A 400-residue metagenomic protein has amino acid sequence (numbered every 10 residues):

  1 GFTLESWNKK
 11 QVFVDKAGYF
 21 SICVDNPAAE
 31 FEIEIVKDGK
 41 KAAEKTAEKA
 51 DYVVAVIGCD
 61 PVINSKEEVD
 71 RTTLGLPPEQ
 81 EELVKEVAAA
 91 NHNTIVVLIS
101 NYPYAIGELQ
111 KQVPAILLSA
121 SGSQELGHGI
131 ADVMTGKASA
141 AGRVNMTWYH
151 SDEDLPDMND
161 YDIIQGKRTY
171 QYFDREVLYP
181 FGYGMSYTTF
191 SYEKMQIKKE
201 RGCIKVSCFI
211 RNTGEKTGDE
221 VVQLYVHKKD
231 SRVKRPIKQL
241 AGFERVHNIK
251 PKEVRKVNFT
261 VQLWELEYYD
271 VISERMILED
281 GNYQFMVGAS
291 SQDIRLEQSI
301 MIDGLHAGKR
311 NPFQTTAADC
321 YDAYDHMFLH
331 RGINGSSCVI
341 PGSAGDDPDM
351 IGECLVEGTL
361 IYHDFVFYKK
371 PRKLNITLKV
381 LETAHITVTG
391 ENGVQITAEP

Functional and structural regions predicted by a protein language model:
G1-K45, P78, R235-Q239, H247 (+2 more regions): Acidic/polar, compositionally biased interaction segments
F2, I237-N248, E391-P400: Solvent-exposed serine/threonine-rich low-complexity stretches and specific carbohydrate-binding patches
K9-D25, E30-I35, N282-Q284, M301-P400: Extracytoplasmic
D38-K111: Hydrophobic helix-and-loop "lid/oligomerization" segment in the mid-to-C-terminal part of catalytic domains
I99-D219, Y225-H227, P251-E253, D280-I294 (+4 more regions): Secreted, periplasmic, or luminal enzymes acting at the cell surface/secretory milieu
I210-N212, V261, L378: Hydrophobic beta-strand positions in extracellular immunoglobulin-like domains
R232-V271: Intrinsically disordered, low-complexity Pro/Gly/Ser/Thr-rich segments with frequent PxxP/GP/PP motifs and embedded
T260-S291: Short, surface-exposed ligand- or partner-binding patches at beta-edge/loop junctions that are enriched in aromatics
